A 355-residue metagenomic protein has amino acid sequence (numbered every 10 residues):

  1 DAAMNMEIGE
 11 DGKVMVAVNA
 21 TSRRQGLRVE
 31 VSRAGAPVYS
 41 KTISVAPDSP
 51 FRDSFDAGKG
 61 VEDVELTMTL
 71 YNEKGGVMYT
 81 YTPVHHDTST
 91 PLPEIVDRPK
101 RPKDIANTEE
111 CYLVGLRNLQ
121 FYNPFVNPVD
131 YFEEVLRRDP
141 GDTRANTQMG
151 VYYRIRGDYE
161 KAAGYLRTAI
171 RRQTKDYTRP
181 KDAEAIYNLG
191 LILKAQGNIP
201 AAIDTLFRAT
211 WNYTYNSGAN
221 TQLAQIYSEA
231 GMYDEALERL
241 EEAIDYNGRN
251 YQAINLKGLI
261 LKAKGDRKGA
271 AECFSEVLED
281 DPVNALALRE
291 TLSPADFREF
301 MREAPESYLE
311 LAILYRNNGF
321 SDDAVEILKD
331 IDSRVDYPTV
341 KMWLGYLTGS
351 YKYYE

Functional and structural regions predicted by a protein language model:
K13-T42, L66-T69: Beta-strand-rich binding/interaction modules
T90-Y112, D176-P180, P294-S307: TPR-adjacent "capping" and linker segments in tetratricopeptide-repeat scaffold/adaptor proteins
L116-R117, V151, L191, Q225 (+4 more regions): Residue-level recognition of tetratricopeptide repeat
R138, R172-T178, N212, Y246 (+3 more regions): Structural marker of alpha-solenoid helical repeat scaffolds
A145, T178-R179, A185, A219 (+4 more regions): TPR alpha-solenoid repeat register
Q148, K181, N188, Q222 (+4 more regions): Canonical tetratricopeptide repeat
